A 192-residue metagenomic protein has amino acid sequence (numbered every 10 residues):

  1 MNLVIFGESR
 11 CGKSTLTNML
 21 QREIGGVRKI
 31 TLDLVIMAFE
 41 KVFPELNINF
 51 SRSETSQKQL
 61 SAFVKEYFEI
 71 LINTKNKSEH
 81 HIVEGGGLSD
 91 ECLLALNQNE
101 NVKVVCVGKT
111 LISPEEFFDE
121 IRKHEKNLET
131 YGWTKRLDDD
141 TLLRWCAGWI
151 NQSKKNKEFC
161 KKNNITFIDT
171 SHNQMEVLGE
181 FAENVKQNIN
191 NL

Functional and structural regions predicted by a protein language model:
I5: Hydrophobic anchor at the beta1->P-loop junction of P-loop NTPases
E8: P-loop (Walker A) phosphate-binding loop of NTP-binding proteins
C11: ATP-binding Walker
S14: Walker A/P-loop
R22-T31: Post-Walker A helix-loop "phosphate-sensing" segment adjacent to the P-loop in P-loop NTPases
R28-K29, I36-G87: Conserved nucleotide-sensing/catalytic segment adjacent to the nucleotide-binding pocket in NTP-handling enzymes
V104-Q152: A glycine- and Lys/Arg-enriched "phosphate-lid" helix/loop adjacent to the NTP-binding pocket of small-molecule kinases
N151-L192: NTP-dependent small-molecule kinase module
